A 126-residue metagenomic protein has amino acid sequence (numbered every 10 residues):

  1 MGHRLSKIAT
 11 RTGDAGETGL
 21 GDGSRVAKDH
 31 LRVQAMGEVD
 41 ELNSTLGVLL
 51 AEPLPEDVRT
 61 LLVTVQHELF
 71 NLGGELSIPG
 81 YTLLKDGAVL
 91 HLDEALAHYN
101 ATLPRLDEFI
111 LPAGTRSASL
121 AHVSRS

Functional and structural regions predicted by a protein language model:
M1-S126: Phosphate/pyrophosphate-binding loop motifs in nucleotide- or prenyl diphosphate-using proteins
